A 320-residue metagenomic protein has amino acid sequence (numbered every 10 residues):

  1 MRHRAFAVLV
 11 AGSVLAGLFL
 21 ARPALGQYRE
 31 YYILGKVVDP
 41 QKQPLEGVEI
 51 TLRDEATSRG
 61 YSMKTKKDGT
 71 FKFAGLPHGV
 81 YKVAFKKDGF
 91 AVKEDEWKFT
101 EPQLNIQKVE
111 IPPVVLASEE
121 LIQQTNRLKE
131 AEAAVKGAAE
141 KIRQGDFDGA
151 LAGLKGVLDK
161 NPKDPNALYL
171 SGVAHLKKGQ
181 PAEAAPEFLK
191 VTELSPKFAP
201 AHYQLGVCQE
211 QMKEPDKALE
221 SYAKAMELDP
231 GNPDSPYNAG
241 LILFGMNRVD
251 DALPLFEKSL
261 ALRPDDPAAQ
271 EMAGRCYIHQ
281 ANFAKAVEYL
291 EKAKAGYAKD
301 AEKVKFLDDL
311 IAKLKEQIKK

Functional and structural regions predicted by a protein language model:
L34-L45, I142-R143: Structural motif
E55-T70: Short, acidic Ser/Thr/Gly-rich low-complexity loop/linker segments typical of extracellular and cell-surface proteins
G69, G79-G89: A short, solvent-exposed beta-strand micro-motif common in secreted/extracellular proteins
D88-I111: Structured interaction patches on ligand/partner-binding surfaces of diverse proteins
R127-N166, L170-E183: Alpha-helical segment of the N-proximal tetratricopeptide repeat
L170, Q204, N238, M272 (+1 more regions): Canonical tetratricopeptide repeat
